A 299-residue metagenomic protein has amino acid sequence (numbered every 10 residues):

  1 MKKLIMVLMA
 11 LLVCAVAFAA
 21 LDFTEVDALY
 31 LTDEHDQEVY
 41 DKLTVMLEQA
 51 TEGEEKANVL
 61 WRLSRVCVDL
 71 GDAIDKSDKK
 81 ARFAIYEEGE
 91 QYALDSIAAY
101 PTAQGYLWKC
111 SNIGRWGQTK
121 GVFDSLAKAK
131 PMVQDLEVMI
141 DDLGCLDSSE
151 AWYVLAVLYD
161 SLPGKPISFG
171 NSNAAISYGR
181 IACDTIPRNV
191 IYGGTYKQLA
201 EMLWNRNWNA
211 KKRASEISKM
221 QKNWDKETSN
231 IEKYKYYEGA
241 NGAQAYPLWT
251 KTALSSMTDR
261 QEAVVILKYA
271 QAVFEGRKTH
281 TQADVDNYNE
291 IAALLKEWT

Functional and structural regions predicted by a protein language model:
M1-L4: Positively charged n-region of N-terminal signal peptides that target proteins for export
V7-A15: Bacterial N-terminal signal peptides
A20-L31, G53-K76, Y100-K120, C145-P163 (+2 more regions): Amphipathic alpha-helical repeat scaffolds of TPR domains
Y30-M46, D78-L94, S125-D135, F169-Y178 (+1 more regions): Helix-turn-helix repeat elements of alpha-solenoid scaffolds
L47-A50, E54, C67, I74 (+7 more regions): Alpha-helical junction/boundary sensor with strong preference for TPR arrays
A127-E137, G170-C183, I217-E232, T252-K278: TPR/TPR-like (Sel1-like) alpha-helical repeat modules
D135-D142, E150-L155, S161-I167, N171-G194: A contiguous pocket-lining binding segment that forms or flanks enzyme active sites
